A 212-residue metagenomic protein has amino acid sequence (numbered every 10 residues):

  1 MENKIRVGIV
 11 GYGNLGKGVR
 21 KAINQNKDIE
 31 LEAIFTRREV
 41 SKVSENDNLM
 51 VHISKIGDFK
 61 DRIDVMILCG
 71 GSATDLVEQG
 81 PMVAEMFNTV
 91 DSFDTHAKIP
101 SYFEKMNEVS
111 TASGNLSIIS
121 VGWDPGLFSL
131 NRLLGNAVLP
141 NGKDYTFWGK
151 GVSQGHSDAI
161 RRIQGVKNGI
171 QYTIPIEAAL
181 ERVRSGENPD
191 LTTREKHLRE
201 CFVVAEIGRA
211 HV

Functional and structural regions predicted by a protein language model:
E2-V7: Extreme N-terminal starter segment of soluble prokaryotic enzymes
V10, G18, L134-R209: Active-site-lining helix/loop region of Rossmann-like oxidoreductase modules
L15: Hydrophobic/small residue at the entry helix of a nucleotide-binding pocket
G18, Q25-N46: NAD(P)-binding Rossmann-fold cofactor-contacting core
I56-V65, A73-S92: Rossmann-fold NAD(P) dinucleotide-binding segment
F93-S117: Rossmann-fold NAD(P)-binding glycine/threonine-rich loop
